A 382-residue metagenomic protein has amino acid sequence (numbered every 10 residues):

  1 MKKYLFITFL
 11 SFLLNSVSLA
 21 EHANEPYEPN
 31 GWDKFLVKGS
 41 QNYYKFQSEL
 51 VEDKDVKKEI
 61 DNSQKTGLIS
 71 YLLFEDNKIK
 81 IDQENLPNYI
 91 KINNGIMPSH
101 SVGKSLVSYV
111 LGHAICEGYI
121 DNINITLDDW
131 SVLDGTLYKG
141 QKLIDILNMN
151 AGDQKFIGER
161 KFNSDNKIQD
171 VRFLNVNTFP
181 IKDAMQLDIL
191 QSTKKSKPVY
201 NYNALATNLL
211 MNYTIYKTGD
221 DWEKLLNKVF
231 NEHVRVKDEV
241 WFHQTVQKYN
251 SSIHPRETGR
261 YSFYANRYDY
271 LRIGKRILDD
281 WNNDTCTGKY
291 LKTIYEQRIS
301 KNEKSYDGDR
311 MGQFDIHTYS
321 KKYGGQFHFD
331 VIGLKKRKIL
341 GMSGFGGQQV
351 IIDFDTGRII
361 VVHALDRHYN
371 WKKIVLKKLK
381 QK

Functional and structural regions predicted by a protein language model:
V17-I92, C116-D121, N148, Y216 (+1 more regions): N-terminal leader/targeting segments and the immediately adjacent pre-domain N-terminus
E21, I339-K382: Structured C-terminal helix/loop/strand segments within mature extracytoplasmic catalytic/sensor domains
L36, D61, I90-S99, G103 (+1 more regions): Active-site-proximal loop and beta-strand segments within enzyme catalytic domains
N77, M97-I123, I146, L210-T214 (+1 more regions): Active-site SXXK
N93-N94, E159-Q247, Y261: Catalytic-site signature segments of enzymes, centered on catalytic residues
E117-Q154, Q191, L205, T218-R260 (+2 more regions): Active-site helix/loop module of the DD-peptidase/beta-lactamase fold, centered on the serine-lysine SxxK catalytic
A206-Y213, Y261-N283, Q348-A364: Active-site-proximal alpha-helical segments within enzyme catalytic domains
V236-D238, H243, K248-N250, P255 (+1 more regions): Active-site Gly/Thr loop motif
